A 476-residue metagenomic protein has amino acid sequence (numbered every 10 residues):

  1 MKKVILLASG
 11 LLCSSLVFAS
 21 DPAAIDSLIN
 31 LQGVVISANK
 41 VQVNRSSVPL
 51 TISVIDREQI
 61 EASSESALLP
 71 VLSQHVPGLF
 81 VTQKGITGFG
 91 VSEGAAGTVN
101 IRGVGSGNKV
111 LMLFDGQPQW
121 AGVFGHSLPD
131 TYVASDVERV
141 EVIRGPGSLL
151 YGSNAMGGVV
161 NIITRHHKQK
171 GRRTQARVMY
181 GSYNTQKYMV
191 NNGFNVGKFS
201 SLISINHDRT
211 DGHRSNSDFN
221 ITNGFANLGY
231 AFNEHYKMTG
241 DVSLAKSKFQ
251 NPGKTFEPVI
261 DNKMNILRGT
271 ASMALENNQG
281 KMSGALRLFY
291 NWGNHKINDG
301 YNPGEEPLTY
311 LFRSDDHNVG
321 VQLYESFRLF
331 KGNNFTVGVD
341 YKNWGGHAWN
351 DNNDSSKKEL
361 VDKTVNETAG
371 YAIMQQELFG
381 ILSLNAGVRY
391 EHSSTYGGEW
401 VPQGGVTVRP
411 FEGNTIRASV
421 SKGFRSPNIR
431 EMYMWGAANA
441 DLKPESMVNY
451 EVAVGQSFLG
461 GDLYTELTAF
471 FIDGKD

Functional and structural regions predicted by a protein language model:
S20-E61, L69, G107: Short, acidic, small-residue-rich periplasmic hinge/interaction motif at the N-terminus of Gram-negative outer-membrane
I60, L72-S73, V140-V142, V160-I162: Non-catalytic regulatory/gating segments with a bias toward low-complexity or hydrophobic composition
S73-Q117: Extracytoplasmic beta-strand/coil segments of soluble accessory domains associated with Gram-negative outer-membrane
N100, Q117-R144: Short acidic/polar hinge/loop motifs at secondary-structure boundaries that mediate gating or recognition
G147, V159, T164-F194, I205 (+1 more regions): Short strand-turn segments of transmembrane beta-barrel domains in outer membranes, especially the first one or two
G193-R209, G284-G300, F335-K342, W349 (+3 more regions): Surface-exposed extracellular loop regions of Gram-negative outer-membrane beta-barrel proteins
T210-S217, I221, K237-N318: Flexible loop and strand-edge segments within Gram-negative outer membrane beta-barrel domains
T255-N278, S314, K363, R409 (+2 more regions): Outer-membrane beta-barrel signature, preferentially recognizing the C-terminal barrel domain of Gram-negative
